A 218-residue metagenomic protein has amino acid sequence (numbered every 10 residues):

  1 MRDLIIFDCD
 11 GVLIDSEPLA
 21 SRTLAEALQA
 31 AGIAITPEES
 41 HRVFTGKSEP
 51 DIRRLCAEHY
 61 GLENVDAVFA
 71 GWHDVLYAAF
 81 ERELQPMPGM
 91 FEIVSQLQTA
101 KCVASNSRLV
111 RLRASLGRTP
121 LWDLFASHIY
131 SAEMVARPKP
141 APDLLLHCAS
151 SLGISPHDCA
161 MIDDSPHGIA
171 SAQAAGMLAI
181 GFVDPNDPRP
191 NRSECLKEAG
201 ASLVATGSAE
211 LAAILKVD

Functional and structural regions predicted by a protein language model:
M1-D3, S95, T99, R108-D218: Asp-based, Mg2+/Mn2+-dependent phosphohydrolase catalytic module
M1-R42, H59: Active-site neighborhood of HAD-like aspartate-dependent phosphohydrolases
L19, K47-S48, Q85-G89, S107 (+3 more regions): Short beta->alpha linker loops
A20, K47-S48, V68-W72, L76 (+1 more regions): Hydrophobic/aromatic residues within well-ordered alpha-helical segments
A25-L28, S48-E63, S115, A149 (+1 more regions): Helix-loop "lid/cap" segments that line or gate small-molecule binding pockets
A30-A34, Y60-N64, P120-L124, G153-I154: Short helix-capping segments at alpha-helix termini
A34, R54-E92: Metal-dependent phosphoesterase signature
A78-V103, L109-R113: Short, acidic loop-to-helix structural element flanking the phosphoryl-transfer center in phosphate-processing enzymes
